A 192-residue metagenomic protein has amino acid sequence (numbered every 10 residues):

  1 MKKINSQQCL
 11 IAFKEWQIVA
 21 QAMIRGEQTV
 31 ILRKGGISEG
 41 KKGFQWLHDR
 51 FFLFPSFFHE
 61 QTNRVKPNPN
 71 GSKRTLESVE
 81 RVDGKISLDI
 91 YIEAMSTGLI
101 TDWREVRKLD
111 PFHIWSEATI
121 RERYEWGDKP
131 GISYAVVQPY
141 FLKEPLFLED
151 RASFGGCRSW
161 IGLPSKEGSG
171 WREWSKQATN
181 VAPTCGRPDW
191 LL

Functional and structural regions predicted by a protein language model:
K2-L192: Structured alpha/beta reader/binder surfaces that contact nucleic acids or chromatin modification marks
